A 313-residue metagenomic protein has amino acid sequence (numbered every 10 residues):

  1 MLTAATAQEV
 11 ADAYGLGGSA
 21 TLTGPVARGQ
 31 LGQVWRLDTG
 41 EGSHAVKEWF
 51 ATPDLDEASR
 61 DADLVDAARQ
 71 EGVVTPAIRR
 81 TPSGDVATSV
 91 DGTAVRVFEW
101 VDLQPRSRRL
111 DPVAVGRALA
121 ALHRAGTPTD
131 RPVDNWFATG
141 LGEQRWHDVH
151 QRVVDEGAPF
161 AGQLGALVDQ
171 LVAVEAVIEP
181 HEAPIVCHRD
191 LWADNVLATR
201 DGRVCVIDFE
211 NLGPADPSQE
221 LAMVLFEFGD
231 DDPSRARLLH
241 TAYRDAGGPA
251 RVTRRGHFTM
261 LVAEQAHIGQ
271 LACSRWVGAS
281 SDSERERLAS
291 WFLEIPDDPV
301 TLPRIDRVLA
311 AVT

Functional and structural regions predicted by a protein language model:
M1-P82, T199-D201, A310-T313: Conserved NTP-binding catalytic cores of kinases and kinase-like/nucleotidyltransferase enzymes across multiple kinase
Y14-T21, D169-P180: Short Pro/Gly-enriched beta-strand edge/turn motifs at strand-loop
Q30-E41, A45-V46, I78, V172-Q219: Active-site acidic catalytic loop and adjacent metal/ATP-binding pocket of ATP-dependent phosphoryl transfer enzymes
T39-R131: ATP-binding pocket architecture of kinase catalytic cores
R106-G162, E182-P184: A cross-family kinase active-site recognition segment
G140, D148, R152-E156, Q270-T313: ATP/Mg2+ or Mg2+-diphosphate-binding catalytic cores that bind nucleotide phosphates or diphosphates via glycine-rich
P217-G248, V262-S280: Active-site activation/catalytic loop segments of kinase-like enzymes and analogous catalytic loops in related
A250-L261: All-alpha amphipathic helical-bundle segments outside canonical DNA-binding/catalytic cores that form hydrophobic
